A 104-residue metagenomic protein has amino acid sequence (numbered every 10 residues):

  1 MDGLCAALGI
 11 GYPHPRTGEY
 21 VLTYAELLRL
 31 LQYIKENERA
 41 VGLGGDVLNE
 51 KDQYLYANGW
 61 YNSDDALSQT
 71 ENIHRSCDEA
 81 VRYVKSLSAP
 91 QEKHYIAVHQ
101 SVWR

Functional and structural regions predicted by a protein language model:
M1, Y24-L27, C77: Short amphipathic alpha-helical segments that mediate assembly, nucleic-acid/protein binding, or membrane association
M1-V21: Long, contiguous N-terminal structural blocks used for assembly/anchoring
I10, Y33, N37-A40, S86-P90: Surface-exposed polar/charged interaction patches
R16-E19, E26-Y33, R82-V84: Short secondary-structure capping micro-motifs at structural edges
Y24-E50, Y54: Amphipathic, interaction-prone secondary-structure segments
G44-R75: Acidic, low-complexity, intrinsically disordered interaction modules
E71-R104: Amphipathic alpha-helical binding modules
